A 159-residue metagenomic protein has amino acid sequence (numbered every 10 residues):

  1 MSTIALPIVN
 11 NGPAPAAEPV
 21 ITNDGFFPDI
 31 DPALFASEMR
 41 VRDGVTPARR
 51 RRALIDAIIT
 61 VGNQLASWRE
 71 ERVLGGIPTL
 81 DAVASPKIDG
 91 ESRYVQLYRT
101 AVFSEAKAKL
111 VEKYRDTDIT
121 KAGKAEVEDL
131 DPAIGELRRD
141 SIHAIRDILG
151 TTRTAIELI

Functional and structural regions predicted by a protein language model:
S2-A82, H143-I159: Conserved short "hinge" loops at termini or chain/domain junctions
A36-R42, V83-E91, E126-L130: Charged, low-complexity surface segments at secondary-structure and domain boundaries
L74-Y98: Short, exposed interaction segments that mediate macromolecular assembly or regulatory contacts
G90-I159: Short loop/turn elements at secondary-structure junctions
